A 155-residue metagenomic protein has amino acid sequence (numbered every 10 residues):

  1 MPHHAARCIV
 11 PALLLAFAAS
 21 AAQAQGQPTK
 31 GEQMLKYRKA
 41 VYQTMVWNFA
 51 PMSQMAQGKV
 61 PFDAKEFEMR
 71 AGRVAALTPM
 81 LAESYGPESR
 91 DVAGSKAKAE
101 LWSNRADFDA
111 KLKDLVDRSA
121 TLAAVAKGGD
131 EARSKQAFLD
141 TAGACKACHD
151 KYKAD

Functional and structural regions predicted by a protein language model:
M1-V10: Bacterial N-terminal signal peptides that target proteins for export
I9-A18: Bacterial N-terminal signal peptides
S20-A24: Sec/Tat signal peptide C-region and signal peptidase I cleavage site
P28, E32-A64, R70-D155: Sequence context surrounding c-type heme c attachment/ligation sites in exported
